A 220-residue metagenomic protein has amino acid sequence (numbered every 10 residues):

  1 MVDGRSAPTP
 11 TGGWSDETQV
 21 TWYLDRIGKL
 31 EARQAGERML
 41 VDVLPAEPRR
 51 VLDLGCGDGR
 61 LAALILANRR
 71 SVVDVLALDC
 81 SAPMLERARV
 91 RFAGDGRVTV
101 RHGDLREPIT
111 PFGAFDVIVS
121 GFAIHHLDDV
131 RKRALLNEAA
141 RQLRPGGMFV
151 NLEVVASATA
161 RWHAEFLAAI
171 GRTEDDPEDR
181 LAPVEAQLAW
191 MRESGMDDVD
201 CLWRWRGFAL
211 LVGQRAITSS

Functional and structural regions predicted by a protein language model:
M1-A46, R60: Conserved class I S-adenosyl-L-methionine
L52, D58-E107: Class I SAM-dependent methyltransferase SAM/SAH-binding core
N68, H125-L127: A short His-aromatic
T110-I118: A short acidic, Gly/Pro-enriched loop at the edge of an enzyme's catalytic core that lines a small-molecule cofactor
S120-I124, L152: Residues lining the SAM
R133-P145: A short glycine-rich, Lys/Arg-flanked "PGG" loop and its adjoining helix->strand segment in the class I
V150-S194, D198-C201: C-terminal alpha-helical "lid/dimerization" subdomain adjacent to the S-adenosyl-L-methionine
D200-S220: Core SAM-dependent methyltransferase catalytic element
